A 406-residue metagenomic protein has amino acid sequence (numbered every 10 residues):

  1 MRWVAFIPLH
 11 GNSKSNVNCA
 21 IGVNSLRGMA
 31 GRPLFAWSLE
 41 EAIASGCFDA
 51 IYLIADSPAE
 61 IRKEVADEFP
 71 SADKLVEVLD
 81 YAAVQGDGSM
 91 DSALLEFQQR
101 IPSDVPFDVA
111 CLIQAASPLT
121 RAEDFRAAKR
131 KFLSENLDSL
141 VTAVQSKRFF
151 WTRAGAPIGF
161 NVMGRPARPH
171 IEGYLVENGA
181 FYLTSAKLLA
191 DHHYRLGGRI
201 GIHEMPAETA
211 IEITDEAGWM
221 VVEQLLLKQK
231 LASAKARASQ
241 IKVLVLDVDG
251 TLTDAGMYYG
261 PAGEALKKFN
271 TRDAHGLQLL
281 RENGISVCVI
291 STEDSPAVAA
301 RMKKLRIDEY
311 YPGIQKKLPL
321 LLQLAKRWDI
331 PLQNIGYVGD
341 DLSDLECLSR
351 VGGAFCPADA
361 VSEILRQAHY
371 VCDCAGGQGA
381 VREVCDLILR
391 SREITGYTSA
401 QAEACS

Functional and structural regions predicted by a protein language model:
M1-G22, L246-D249: N-terminal nucleotide-binding beta1-loop-alpha1 segment
P33-D49, H275-N283: A short, N-terminal amphipathic alpha-helix
Y52, A59-C111, L119-E123, A127 (+1 more regions): Short phosphate-binding loop-to-helix
G88-E96, V105, S117-M205: Conserved core of the sugar-phosphate nucleotidyltransferase
S185-K187, A207-L246, A400-S406: Non-catalytic pre-domain segments flanking phosphatase-related domains
S239-G256, V381: Asp-based phosphoryl-transfer active-site loop
G263-N270, K303-L305, E309-Y311, Q315-S406: Mg2+-dependent phosphoryl-transfer enzymes with acidic/Ser/Thr/Gly-rich catalytic loops
L277-R301, Y311-P312, L348: Substrate-recognition element of Asp-dependent hydrolases with the DxDx(T/V) motif
